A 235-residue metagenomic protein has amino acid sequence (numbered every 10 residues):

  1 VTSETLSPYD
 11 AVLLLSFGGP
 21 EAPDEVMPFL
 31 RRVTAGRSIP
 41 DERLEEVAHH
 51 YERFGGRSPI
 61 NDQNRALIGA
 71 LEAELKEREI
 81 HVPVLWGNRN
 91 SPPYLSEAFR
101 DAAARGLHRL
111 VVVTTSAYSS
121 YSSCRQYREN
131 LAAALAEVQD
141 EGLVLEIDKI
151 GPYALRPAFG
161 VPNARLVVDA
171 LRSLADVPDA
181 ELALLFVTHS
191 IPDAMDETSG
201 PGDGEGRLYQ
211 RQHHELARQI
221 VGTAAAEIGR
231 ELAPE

Functional and structural regions predicted by a protein language model:
T2-E235: Active-site-proximal alpha-helix that buttresses catalytic centers in soluble enzyme cores
